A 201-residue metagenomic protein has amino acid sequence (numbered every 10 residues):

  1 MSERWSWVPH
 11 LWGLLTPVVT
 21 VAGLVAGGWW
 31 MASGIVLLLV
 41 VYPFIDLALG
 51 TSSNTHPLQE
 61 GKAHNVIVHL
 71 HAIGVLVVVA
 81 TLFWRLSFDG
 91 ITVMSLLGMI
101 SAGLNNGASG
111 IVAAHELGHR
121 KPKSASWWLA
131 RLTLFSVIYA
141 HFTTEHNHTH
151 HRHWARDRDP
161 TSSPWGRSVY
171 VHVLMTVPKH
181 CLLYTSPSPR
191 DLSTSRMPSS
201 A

Functional and structural regions predicted by a protein language model:
S2-L47, K62-S87, V93-G107: Alpha-helical bilayer-embedded segments of polytopic membrane proteins, i.e., transmembrane/intramembrane helices
V40, L174-L183: Short, charged cytosolic
T51-T55, S186: Non-transmembrane, extramembrane segments of multi-pass ion/lipid transporters
H56-V177: Intramembrane catalytic core of multi-pass membrane enzymes that act on lipidic substrates
Y184-D191: Conserved small/polar residues in nucleotide/adenosyl-binding loops
M197-A201: Hydrophobic alpha-helical segments, chiefly the membrane-spanning helices and signal/signal-anchor peptides
